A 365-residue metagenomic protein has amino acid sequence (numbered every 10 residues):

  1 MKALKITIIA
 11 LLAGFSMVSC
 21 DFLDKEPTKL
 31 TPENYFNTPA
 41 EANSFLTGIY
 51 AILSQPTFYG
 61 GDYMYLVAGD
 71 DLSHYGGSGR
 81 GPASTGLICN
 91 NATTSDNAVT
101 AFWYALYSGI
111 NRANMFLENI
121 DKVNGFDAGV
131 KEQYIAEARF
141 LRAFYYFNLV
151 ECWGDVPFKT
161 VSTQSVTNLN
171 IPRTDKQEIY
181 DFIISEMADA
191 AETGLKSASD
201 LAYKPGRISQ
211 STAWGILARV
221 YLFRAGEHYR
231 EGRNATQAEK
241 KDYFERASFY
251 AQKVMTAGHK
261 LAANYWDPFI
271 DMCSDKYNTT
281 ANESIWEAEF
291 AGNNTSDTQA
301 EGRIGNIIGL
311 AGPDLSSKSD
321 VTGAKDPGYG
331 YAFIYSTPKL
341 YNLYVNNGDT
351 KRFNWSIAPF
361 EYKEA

Functional and structural regions predicted by a protein language model:
M1-T28: Bacterial Sec-dependent N-terminal signal peptides
K5, M17-S19, N124-R139, E245-K253: Secondary-structure transition into beta-strands, especially the periplasmic turns and strand N-termini that construct
D21-P82, V156, Y180, A188-D189 (+1 more regions): An aromatic- and glycine-enriched ligand-binding surface/loop that stacks and positions planar moieties
K25, V150-V161: Short, well-structured active-site flanking segments
T28-P32, N91-T94, T160-T167: Short linear capping/connector segments at secondary-structure termini
P39, N43-T57, G79-W153, T167-Y203: Conserved, well-structured interaction surfaces
I120, V161, A288-F290: Active-site-proximal beta-strand/loop segments in catalytic clefts of secreted hydrolases
Q164-I171, A202, G232-E239: Short helix/strand-bridging catalytic loops that position acidic/His residues to coordinate divalent metals and engage
